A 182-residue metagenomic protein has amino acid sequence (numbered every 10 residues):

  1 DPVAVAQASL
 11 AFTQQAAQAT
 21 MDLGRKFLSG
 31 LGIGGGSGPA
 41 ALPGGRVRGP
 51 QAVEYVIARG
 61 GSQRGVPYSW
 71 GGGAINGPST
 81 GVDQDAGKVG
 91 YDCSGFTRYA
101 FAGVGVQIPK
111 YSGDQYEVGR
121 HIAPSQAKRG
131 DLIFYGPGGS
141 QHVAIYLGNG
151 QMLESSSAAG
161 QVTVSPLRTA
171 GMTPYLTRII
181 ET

Functional and structural regions predicted by a protein language model:
D1-S69, I179-T182: Intrinsically disordered, low-complexity, Pro/Ser/Thr/Asn/Gly/Ala-rich spacer/linker segments adjacent to signal
T13, R46-V53, A86-S94, R120 (+1 more regions): Solvent-exposed, acidic/flexible segments
P43, Y68-R129: Catalytic cysteine-centered active-site loop
G49-Y55, G61-S62, S125-K128, G136-G139 (+2 more regions): Extracellular/periplasmic catalytic domains that process cell-envelope and extracellular macromolecules
A58, G95-R98, H142: A broad detector of short, well-ordered amphipathic alpha-helices that serve as recognition/interaction surfaces
G113-I122, G136-Q141, L147-T182: Aromatic- and glycine-rich peptidoglycan recognition patches
